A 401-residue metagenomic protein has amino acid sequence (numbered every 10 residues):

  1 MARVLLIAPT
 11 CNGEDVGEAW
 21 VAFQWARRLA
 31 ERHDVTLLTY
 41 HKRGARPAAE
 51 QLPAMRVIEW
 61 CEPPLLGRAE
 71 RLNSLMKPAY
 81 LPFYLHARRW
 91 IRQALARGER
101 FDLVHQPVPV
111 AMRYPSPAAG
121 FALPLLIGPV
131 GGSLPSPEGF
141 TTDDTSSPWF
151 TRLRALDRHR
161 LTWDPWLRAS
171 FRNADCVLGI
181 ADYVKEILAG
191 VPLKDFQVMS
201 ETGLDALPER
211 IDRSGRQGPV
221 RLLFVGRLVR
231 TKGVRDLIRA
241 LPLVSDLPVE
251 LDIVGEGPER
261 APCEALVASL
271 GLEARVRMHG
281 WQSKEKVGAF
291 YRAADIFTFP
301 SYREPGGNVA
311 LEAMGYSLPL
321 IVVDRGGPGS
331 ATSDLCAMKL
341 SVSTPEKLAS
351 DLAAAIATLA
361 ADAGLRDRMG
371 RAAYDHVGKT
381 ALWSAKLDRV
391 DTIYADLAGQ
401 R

Functional and structural regions predicted by a protein language model:
W20, V220-L243, P258-E264: A conserved mid-protein helix/loop that constitutes part of the nucleotide-sugar donor-binding site
R56-E59, I127, L156-I211, Q217: Donor nucleotide-sugar binding/catalytic pocket of nucleotide-sugar-dependent glycosyltransferases
F171, W281-Q282, A289-A294: Short alpha-helical donor nucleotide-sugar binding micro-motif in glycosyltransferases
P262-Q282: Nucleotide-activated donor-binding/catalytic signature segment of Leloir-type glycosyltransferases, i.e., the conserved
L272-R275, T358, L365-T380, R389-T392 (+1 more regions): A short, well-ordered alpha-helix in the C-terminal region of glycosyltransferases
Y302: Aromatic "clamp/platform" in nucleotide-sugar-dependent glycosyltransferases that forms part of the donor/acceptor
P319-V323: Short hydrophobic beta-strand element within catalytic cores of glycosyltransferases and related nucleotide-activated
G329-A357, G364-L365: Change "using UDP/GDP/dTDP sugars" to "using nucleotide sugars
